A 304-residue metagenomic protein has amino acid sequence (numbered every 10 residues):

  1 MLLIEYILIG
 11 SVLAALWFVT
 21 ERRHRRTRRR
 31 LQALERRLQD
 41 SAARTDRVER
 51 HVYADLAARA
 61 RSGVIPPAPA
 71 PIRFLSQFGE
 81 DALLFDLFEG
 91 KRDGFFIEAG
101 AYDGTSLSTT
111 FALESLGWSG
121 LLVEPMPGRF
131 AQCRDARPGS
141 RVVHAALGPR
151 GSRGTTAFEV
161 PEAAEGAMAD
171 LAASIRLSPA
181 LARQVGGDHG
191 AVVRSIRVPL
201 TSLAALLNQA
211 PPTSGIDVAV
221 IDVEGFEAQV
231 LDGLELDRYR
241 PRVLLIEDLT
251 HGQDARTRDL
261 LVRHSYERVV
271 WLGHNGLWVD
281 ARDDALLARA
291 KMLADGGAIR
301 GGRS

Functional and structural regions predicted by a protein language model:
L2-Y6, V19-S304: Phosphate/nucleotide-binding beta-alpha loop and adjacent structural elements of enzyme active sites
I9-L13: Alpha-helical transmembrane segments of integral membrane proteins
